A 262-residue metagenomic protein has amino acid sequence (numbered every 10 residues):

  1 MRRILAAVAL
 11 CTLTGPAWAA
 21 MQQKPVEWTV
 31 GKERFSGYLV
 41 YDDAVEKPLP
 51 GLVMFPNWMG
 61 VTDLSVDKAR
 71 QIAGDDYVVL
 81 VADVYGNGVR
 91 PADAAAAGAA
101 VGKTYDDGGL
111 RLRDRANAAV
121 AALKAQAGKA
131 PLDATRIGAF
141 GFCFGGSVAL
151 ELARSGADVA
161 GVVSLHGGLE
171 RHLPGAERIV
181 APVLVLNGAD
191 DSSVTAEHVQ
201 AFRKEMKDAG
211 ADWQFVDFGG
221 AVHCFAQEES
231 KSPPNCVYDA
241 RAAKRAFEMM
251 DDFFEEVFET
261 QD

Functional and structural regions predicted by a protein language model:
I4-L13: Sec-dependent N-terminal signal peptides
G15-A19: Sec/Tat signal peptide C-region and signal peptidase I cleavage site
P25-L132, A226-S232: Serine-hydrolase catalytic machinery in alpha/beta-hydrolase-like enzymes
K68, T195-E205: Short alpha-helix in the alpha/beta-hydrolase fold that links the catalytic acid
A116-V180: Primarily recognizes the serine-hydrolase "nucleophile elbow" in alpha/beta-hydrolase and SGNH/GDSL folds
I179, V185-N187, D191: Short beta-strand/loop motif that positions the catalytic acidic residue of the alpha/beta-hydrolase fold
D190-V194, H223: Acidic catalytic loop of the alpha/beta-hydrolase fold
K207-D262: C-terminal catalytic histidine-bearing segment of alpha/beta-hydrolase fold enzymes
